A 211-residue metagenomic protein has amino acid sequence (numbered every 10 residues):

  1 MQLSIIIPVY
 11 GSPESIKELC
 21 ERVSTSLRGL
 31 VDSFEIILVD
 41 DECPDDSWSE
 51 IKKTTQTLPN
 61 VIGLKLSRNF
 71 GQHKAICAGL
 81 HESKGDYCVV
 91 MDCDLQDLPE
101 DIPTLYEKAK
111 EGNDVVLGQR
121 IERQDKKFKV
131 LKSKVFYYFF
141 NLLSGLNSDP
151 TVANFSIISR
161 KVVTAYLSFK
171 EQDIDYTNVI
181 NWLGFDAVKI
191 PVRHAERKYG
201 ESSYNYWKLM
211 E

Functional and structural regions predicted by a protein language model:
Q2-S4, E35: Cell-envelope/extracellular polymer assembly enzymes that use nucleotide-activated donors
S12-L27: Short, well-formed alpha-helical segments that are part of the catalytic scaffolds of diverse glycosyltransferases
S15-K17, D45-T54: Acidic helix N-cap motif at the loop->helix transition within catalytic regions of sugar-transfer enzymes
C20, D32-C43, L64-K65: Short beta-strand/loop segment that forms part of the nucleotide-sugar
L27-D32, T55-N60: Short helix-capping segments at alpha-helix termini
D40-S49, L95-Q96: A conserved acidic beta->alpha catalytic loop
I62-R68, Q72-E82, Y87, P99-V179 (+1 more regions): Acceptor/aglycone-binding surface of glycosyltransferases and processive sugar-polymer synthases
